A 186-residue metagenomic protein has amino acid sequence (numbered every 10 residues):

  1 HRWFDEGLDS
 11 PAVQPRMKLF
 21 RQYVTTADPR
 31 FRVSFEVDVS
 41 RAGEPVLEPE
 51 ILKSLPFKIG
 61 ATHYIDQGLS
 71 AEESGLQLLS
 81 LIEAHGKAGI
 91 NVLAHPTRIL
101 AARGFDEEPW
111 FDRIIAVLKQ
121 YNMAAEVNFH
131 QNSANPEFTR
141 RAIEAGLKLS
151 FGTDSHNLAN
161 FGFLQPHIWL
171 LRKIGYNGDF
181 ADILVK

Functional and structural regions predicted by a protein language model:
W3-M123, R172-Y176: Extended substrate/RNA-proximal surfaces in nucleic-acid metabolism proteins
L8-V13, R140-I143, L164-I168: Short low-complexity, flexible loop/linker segments enriched in glycine and/or proline with clustered acidic
V46-L47, R113-I114, E137-A142, P166: A short acidic, amphipathic alpha-helical/loop segment
T62, T97, F129, T153-D154: Short secondary-structure boundary segments
L118-A125, L147-F151: Short, surface-exposed connector motifs at secondary-structure boundaries
A134-R141, L158-F161: Short active-site-adjacent structural elements
L147-G162: Short acidic/histidine-rich active-site segments
F163-K186: Mid-to-C-terminal alpha-helical segments outside catalytic/metal-binding sites
